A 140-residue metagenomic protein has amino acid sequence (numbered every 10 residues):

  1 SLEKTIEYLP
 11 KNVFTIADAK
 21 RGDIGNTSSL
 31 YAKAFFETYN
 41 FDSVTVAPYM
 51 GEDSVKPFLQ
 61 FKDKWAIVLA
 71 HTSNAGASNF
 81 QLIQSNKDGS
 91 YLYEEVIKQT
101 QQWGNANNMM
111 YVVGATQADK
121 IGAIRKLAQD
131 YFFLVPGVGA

Functional and structural regions predicted by a protein language model:
S1, F14, W65, F132-G137: Short, proline-centered helix/strand-breaking motifs
L2-I16, A128: Alpha-helix-loop-beta-strand connector modules within alpha/beta enzyme cores
L2-T5, Y31, F35, V96 (+2 more regions): A general structural detector for well-ordered alpha-helical segments in enzyme core domains, enriched
A19, D23-V112, D130: Conserved anion-binding
A115-A140: A C-terminal functional module that forms or caps the active site or interfaces directly with catalytic machinery
